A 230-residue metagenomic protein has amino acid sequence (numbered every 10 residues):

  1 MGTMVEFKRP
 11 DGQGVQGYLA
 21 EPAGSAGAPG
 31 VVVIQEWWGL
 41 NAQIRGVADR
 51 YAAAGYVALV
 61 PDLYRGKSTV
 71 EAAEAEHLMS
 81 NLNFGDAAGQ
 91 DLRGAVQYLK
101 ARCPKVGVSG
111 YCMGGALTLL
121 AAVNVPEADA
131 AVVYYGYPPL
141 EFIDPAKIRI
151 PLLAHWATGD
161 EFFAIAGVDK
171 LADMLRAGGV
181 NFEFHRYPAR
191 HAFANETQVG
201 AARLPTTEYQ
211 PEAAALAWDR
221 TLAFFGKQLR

Functional and structural regions predicted by a protein language model:
M1-R230: N-terminal cap/leader regions of alpha/beta-hydrolase-fold enzymes, predominantly small-molecule hydrolases
